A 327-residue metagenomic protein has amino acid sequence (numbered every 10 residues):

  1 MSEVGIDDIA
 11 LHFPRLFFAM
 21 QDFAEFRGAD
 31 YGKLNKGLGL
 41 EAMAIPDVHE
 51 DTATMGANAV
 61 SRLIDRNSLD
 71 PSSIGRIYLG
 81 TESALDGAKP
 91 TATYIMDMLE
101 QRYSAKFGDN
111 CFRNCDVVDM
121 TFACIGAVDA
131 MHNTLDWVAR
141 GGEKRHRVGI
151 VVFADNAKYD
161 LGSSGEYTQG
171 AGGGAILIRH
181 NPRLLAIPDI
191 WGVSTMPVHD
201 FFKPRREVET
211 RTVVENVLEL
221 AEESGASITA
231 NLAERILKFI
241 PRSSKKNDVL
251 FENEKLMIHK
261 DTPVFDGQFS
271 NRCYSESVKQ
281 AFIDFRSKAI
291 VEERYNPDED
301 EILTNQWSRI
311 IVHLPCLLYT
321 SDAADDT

Functional and structural regions predicted by a protein language model:
M1-H49, E166-I283, A289: Condensing-enzyme catalytic core mediating Claisen C-C bond formation in acyl metabolism
A44, Y78, C111-D129, G162-E166 (+4 more regions): Cysteine-centered functional microenvironments
A59-I74, A281-Q306: Phosphate/pyrophosphate-binding loops at sites that engage ATP/ADP/AMP, CoA/4′-phosphopantetheine, polyphosphate
P71-I95: Membrane helical hairpin/interfacial module
G75-Y78, R145-D155: A short, small-residue-rich loop immediately preceding and capping a beta-strand
P90-A105, L135-R140, G165-G170: A glycine- and small-aliphatic-rich helix-loop capping segment at beta-alpha/alpha-beta transitions that lines
V118-H146, D155, D160, T168-Q169 (+1 more regions): Active-site-proximal alpha-helical scaffold in enzymes
Y319-D326: Conserved small/polar residues in nucleotide/adenosyl-binding loops
